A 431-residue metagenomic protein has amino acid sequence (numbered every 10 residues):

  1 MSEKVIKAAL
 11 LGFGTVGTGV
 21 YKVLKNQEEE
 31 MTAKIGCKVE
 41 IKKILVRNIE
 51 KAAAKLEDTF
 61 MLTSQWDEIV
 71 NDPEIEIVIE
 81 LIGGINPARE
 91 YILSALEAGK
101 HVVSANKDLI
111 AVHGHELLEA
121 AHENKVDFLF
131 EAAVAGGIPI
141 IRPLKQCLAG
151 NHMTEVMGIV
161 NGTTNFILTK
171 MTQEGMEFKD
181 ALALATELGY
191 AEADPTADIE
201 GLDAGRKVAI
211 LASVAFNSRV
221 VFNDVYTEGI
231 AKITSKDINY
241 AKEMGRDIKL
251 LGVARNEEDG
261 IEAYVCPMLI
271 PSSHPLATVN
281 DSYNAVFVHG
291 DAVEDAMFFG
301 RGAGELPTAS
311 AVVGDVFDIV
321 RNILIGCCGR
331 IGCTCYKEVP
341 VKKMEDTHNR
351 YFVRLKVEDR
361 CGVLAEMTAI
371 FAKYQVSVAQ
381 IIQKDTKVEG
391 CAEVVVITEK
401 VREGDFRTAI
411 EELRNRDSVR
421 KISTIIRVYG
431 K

Functional and structural regions predicted by a protein language model:
M1-A98: N-terminal glycine-/serine-/threonine-rich beta1-alpha1-beta2 phosphate-ribose binding loop of Rossmann-like
L62-S64, I79-E80, V103-A105, F128-A132 (+2 more regions): General beta-strand structural signal in soluble alpha/beta enzymes
A88-A98, K107-K145: Rossmann-fold NAD(P)-binding glycine/threonine-rich loop
H101-V103, V378: A short hydrophobic/small-residue beta-strand
H122-D203, I210: Rossmann-like NAD(P)H-binding beta-loop-alpha module
M153-M157, N165-L168, T172, L184 (+5 more regions): Catalytic, metal-anchored helix/loop core of enzyme active sites in primary metabolism
D180-T278, Y283-A285: Substrate-binding/catalytic subdomain of NAD(P)-dependent oxidoreductase enzymes
V316-K431: A conserved regulatory-domain signal marking ACT and ACT-like small-molecule sensing domains and adjacent regulatory
